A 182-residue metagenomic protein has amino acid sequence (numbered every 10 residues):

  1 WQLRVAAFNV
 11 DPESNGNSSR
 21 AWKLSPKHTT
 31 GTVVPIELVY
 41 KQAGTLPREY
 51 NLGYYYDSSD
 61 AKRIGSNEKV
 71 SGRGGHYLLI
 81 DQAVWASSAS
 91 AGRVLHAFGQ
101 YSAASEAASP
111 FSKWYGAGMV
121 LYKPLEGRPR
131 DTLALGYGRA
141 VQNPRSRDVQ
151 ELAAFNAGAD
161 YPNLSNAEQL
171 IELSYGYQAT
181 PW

Functional and structural regions predicted by a protein language model:
W1, Y40-Y50, W85-L95, K123-T132 (+1 more regions): Short loop/turn motifs that connect adjacent beta-strands in outer-membrane beta-barrel proteins
W1-E37: Aromatic- and glycine-enriched pocket-lining scaffold segments that form the walls of small-molecule binding clefts
L3-N9, Y50-Y56, L95-A103, A117 (+3 more regions): Transmembrane beta-barrel strands of outer-membrane/channel proteins
N15-W22, A61-N67, A108-K113, P144-L152: Outer-membrane beta-barrel translocator domains and adjoining extracellular loop/strand segments of Gram-negative
S19-P26, G65-E68, S102-E106, N156-Y161: Extracellular loop and loop/strand-boundary signature of outer-membrane beta-barrel proteins
H28-V34, G72-L78, F111-Y115, S165-I171: Residues that define the transmembrane beta-barrel architecture of outer-membrane proteins
I36-Y40, L78-Q82, A117-K123, L173-Y177: Residues on the lipid-exposed face of transmembrane beta-strands in outer-membrane beta-barrel proteins
P110, G127-P181: Outer-membrane beta-barrel transmembrane domain signature
